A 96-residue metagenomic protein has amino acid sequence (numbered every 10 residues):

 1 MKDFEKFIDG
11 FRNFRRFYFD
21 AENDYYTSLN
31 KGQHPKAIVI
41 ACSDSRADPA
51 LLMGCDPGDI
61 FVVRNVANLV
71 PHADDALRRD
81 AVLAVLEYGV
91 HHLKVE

Functional and structural regions predicted by a protein language model:
M1-K31: Long, non-catalytic terminal segments
G10, P35-K36, D59: A generic secondary-structure signal marking the coil-to-beta-strand transition
F11, V39, V63: Divalent metal-coordination and catalytic microenvironments
R16-F19, V39-S43, R78-R79: A short linear-motif detector with a strong N-terminal bias
N30-D48: N-terminal low-complexity or amphipathic/hydrophobic leaders
L51, D56-E96: Short HxH-centered metal-ligating active-site micro-motif
